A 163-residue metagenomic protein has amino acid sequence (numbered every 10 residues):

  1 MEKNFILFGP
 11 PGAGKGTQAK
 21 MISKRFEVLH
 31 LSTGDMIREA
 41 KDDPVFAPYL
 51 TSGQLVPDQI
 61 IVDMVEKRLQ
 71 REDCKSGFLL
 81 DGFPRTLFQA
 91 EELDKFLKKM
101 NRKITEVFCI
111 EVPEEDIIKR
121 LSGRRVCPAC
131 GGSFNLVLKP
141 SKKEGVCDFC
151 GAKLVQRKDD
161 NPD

Functional and structural regions predicted by a protein language model:
M1-D163: Glycine-rich phosphate-binding loop of ATP-dependent small-molecule kinases
